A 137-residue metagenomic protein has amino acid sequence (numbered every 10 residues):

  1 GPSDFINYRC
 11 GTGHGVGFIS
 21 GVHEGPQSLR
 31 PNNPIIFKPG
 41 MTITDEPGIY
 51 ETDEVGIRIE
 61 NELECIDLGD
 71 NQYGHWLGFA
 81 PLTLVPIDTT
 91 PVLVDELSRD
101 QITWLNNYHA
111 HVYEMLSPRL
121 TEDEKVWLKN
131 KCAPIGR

Functional and structural regions predicted by a protein language model:
G1-S3, E62: Long, charge-dense accessory insertions within large macromolecular proteins
F5-G11: Flexible, glycine/charged-enriched surface loops at secondary-structure junctions
G11, I19-R137: Charged, cofactor-coupling segments
